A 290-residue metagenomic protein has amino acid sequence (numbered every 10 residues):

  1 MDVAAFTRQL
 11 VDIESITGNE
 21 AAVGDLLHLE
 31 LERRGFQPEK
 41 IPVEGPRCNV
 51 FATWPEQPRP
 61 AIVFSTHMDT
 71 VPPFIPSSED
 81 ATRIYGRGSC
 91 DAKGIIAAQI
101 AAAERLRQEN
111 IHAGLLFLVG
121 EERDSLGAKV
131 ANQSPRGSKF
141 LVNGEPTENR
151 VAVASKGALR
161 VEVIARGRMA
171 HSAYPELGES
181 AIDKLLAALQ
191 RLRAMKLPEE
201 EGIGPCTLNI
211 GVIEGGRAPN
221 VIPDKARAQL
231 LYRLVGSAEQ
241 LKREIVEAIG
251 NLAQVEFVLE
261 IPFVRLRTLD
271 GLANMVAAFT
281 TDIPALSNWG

Functional and structural regions predicted by a protein language model:
M1, K40, P146, V153 (+1 more regions): Metal-dependent amide/peptide-bond hydrolase catalytic core, centered on the "pita-bread" metallohydrolase fold
M1-G88: Acidic/His- and Gly-rich active-site-bordering loop/insert found across diverse amide/peptide-bond hydrolases
R47, S125, F279-T280: Structural motif corresponding to alpha-helix initiation and N-cap regions
T66, V142-G144, T281: Active-site flanking residues adjacent to catalytic metal/cofactor-binding acidic residues
Y85-A97, E122, E179-I182: Short, conserved micro-motifs enriched in small and acidic residues
K93, A97-R160, E200: Acidic/histidine-rich catalytic neighborhood of metal-dependent amide-processing enzymes
